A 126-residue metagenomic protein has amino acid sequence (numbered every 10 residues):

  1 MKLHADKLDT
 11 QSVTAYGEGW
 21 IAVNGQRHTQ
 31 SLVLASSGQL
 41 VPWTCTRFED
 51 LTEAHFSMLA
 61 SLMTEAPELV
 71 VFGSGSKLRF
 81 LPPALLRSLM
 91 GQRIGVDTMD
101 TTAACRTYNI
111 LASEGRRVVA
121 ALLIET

Functional and structural regions predicted by a protein language model:
M1-A54, S113-T126: Non-catalytic interface/targeting segments
E18, P83-L86, Y108: Short glycine-/small-residue-rich flexible loop motifs, especially phosphate/cofactor-binding loops
P42-W43, L78-L81, T107: Short active-site-adjacent helix-start/loop capping segments
E53-S61, T107: Short, charged beta->alpha transition segments
L59-T98: Mid-chain, well-packed structural core segment of small domains
D97-D100, A120: General beta-strand structural signal in soluble alpha/beta enzymes
T101-R106: Short acidic loop-to-helix transition motifs that present clustered carboxylates
T107-S113: Conserved phosphate-binding catalytic cores of ATP/NTP-utilizing and phosphoryl-transfer enzymes
